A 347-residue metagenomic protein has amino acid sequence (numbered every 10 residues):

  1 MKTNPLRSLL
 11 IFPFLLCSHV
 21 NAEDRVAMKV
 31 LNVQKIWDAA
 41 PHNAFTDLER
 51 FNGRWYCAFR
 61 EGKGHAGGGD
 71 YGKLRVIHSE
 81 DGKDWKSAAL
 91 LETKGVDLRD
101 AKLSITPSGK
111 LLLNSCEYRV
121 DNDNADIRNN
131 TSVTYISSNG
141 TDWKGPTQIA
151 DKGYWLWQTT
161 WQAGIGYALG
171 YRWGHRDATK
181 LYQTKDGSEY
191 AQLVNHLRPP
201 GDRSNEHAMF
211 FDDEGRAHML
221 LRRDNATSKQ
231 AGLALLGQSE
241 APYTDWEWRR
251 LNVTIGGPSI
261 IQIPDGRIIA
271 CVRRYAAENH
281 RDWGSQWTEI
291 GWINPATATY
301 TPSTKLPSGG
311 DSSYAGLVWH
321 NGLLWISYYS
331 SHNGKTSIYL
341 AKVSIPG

Functional and structural regions predicted by a protein language model:
M1-L9: Bacterial N-terminal signal peptides that target proteins for export
S8-C17: Bacterial N-terminal signal peptides
H19-N21: Sec/Tat signal peptide C-region and signal peptidase I cleavage site
E23-A44, R50-D97, I105-G257, I261-G310 (+1 more regions): Beta-rich carbohydrate-recognition and catalytic domains
A101: Short glycine-centered, acidic/aromatic-flanked micro-motifs in structured strand/loop junctions that mark active-site
G310-G316: C-terminal structured domain segments
